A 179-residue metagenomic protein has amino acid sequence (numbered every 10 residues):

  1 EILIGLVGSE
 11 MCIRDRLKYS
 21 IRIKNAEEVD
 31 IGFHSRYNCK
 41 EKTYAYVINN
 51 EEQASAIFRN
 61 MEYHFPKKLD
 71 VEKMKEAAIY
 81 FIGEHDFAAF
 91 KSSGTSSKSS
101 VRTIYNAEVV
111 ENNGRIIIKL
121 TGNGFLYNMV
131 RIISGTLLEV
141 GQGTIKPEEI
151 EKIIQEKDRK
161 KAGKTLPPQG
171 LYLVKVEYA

Functional and structural regions predicted by a protein language model:
E1-G8, C12-I13: Single conserved hydrophobic/aromatic residue that forms the stacking wall/gate of nucleotide- or nucleobase-binding
R16-K18, C39-T43, F58-N60, I82 (+3 more regions): Short connector loops at helix/strand junctions that flank enzyme active sites, especially segments positioning acidic
Y19-A26, A88: Short secondary-structure capping/junction motifs at helix and strand boundaries
R22, A45, I117-K119: General beta-strand recognition
I23-S35: Short, glycine/charge-rich beta-strand/loop segments that flank catalytic centers and engage negatively charged groups
I31, P66-A179: Core RNA-modification/binding signature centered on pseudouridine synthases
E41-E52: Well-structured core secondary-structure elements of compact alpha/beta domains
E52-Y63: Acidic/polar active-site rim loop that often engages polyanionic ligands
